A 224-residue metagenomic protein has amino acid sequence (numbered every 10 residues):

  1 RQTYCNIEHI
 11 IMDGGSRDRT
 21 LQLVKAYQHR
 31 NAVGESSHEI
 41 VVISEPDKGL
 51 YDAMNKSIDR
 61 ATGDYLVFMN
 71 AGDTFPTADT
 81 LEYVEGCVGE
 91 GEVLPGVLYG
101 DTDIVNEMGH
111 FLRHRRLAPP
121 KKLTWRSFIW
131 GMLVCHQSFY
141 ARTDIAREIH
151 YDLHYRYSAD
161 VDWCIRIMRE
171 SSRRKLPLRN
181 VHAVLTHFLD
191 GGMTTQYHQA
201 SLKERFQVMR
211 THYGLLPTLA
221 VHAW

Functional and structural regions predicted by a protein language model:
R1-I11, R19, H38-V41: Short loop->beta transition adjacent to catalytic acidic/histidine clusters or analogous donor-positioning motifs
C5, D13-L23, N70, T74: A conserved acidic beta->alpha catalytic loop
R19-T20, M54, T77-V84, M108-G109 (+3 more regions): Acidic donor-diphosphate engagement hotspot in glycosyltransferases and nucleotidyltransferases that stabilizes
S44-A61: Glycine-rich, basic loop-to-helix element that forms the pyrophosphate-binding segment of sugar-nucleotide handling
K48, G72-F75, T102-I104: Acidic metal-phosphate-binding loop of nucleotide-sugar-dependent transferases
L66: Short aromatic/hydrophobic "clamp" motif used to bind/position activated sugar donors
A78-L112: Conserved donor NDP-sugar-binding/catalytic core segment of glycosyltransferases
G100, H114-S201, V208: Conserved nucleotide-sugar donor-binding catalytic segment
